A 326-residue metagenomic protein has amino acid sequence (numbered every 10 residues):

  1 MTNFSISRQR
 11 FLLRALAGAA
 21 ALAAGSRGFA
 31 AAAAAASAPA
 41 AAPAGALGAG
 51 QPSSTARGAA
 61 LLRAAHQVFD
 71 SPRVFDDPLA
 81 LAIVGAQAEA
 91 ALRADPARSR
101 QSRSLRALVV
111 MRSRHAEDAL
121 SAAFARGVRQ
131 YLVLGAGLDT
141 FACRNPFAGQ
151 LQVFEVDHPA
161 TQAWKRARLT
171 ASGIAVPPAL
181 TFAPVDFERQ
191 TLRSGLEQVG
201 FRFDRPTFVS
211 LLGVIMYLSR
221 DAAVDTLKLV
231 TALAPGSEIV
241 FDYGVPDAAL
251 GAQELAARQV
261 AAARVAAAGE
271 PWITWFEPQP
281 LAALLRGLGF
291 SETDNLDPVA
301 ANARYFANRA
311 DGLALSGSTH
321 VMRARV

Functional and structural regions predicted by a protein language model:
M1-S7: N-terminal secretory signal peptides
S5, L12-L132, L138-A183, F203: Rossmann-like AdoMet
D186-T191: Conserved acidic residues
L192-F203: Short amphipathic alpha-helix with an adjacent loop that forms part of the alpha/beta core around
S210: A conserved beta-strand element that flanks and buttresses the S-adenosyl-L-methionine
L218-L229: A short, conserved alpha-helix within the catalytic core of class I
A234-G244: Conserved beta-strand signature within the Rossmann-like core of class I S-adenosyl-L-methionine
A252-V326: Rossmann-like AdoMet/SAM-dependent catalytic core
